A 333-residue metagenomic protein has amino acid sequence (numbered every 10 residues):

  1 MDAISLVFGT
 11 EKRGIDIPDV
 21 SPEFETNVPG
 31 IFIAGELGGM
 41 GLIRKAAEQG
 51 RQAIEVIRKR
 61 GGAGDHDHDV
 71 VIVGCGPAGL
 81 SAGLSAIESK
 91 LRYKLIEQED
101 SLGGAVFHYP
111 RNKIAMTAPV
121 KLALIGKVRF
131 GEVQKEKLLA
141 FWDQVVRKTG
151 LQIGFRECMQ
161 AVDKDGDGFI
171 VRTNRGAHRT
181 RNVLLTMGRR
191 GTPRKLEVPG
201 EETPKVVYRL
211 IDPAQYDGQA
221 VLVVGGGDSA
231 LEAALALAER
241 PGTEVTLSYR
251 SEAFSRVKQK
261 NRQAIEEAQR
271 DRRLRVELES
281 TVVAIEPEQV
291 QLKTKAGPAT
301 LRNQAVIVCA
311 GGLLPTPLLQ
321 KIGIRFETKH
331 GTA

Functional and structural regions predicted by a protein language model:
M1-D2, K113-I114, P119-V120, V133-T173 (+2 more regions): A Rossmann-like FAD-binding core segment of flavoenzymes
L6-F32: FAD-binding beta-loop-beta segment adjacent to the flavin cofactor pocket
K12-P18, D167-G168, E202-R209, E288-K293: Short gly/ser/thr-rich secondary-structure transition/capping motifs
P22-K94, R209-A253, L318-K321: Rossmann-like dinucleotide/flavin-binding elements
I31-I33, V71-V73, I96, A177-R190 (+2 more regions): Short hydrophobic core segments
Q98-E136: Active-site-adjacent segment of FAD-dependent monooxygenases/related oxidoreductases
L185-E201, G312-G323: Flavin (primarily FAD) binding-site architecture
